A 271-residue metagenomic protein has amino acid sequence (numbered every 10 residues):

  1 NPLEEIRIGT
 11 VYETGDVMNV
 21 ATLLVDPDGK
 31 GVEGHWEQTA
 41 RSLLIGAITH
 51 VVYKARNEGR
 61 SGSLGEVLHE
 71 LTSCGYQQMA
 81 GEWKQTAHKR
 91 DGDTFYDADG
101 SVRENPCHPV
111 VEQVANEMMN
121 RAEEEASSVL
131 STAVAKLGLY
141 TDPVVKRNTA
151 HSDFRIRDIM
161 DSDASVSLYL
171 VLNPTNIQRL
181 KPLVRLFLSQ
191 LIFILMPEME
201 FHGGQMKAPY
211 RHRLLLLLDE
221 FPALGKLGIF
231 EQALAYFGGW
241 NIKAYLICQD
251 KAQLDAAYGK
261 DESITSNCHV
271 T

Functional and structural regions predicted by a protein language model:
N1-I242, K260: P-loop NTPase motor domains
L234-T271: Conserved ATP-driven motor cores of ASCE-family P-loop NTPases powering translocation/secretion/packaging/pilus
